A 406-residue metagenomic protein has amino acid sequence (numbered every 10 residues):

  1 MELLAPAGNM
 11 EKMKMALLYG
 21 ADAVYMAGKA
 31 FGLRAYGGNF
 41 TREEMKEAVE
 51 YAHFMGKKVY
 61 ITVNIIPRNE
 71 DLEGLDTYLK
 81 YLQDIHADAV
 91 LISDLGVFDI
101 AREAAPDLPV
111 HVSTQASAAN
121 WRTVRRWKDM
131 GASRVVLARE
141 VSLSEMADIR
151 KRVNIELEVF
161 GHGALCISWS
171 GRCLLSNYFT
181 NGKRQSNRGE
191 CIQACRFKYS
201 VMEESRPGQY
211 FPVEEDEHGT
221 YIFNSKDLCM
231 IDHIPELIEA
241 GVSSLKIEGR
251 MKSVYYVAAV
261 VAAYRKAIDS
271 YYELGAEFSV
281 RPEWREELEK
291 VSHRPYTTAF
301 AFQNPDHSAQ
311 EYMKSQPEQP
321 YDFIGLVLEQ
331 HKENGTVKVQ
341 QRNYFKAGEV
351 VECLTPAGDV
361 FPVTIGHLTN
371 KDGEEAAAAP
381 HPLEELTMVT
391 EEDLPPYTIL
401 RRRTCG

Functional and structural regions predicted by a protein language model:
M1-L18, A23-A30, V49, M55-I65 (+6 more regions): Surface-exposed amphipathic alpha-helical tracts and adjacent flexible/coil segments at the periphery of soluble enzymes
R34-Y51: Glycine-rich, positively charged N-terminal anion/phosphate-binding segment
I61-T62, I92, H111-T114: Short beta-strand elements of ligand-binding domains
E73, D107-L108, V112-W121: Gly/Gly-Pro- and Ser/Thr-rich, intrinsically disordered tail segments characteristic of DNA damage-repair and tolerance
G96-V97: Alpha-helix capping/helix-boundary segments
R102: Short glycine-biased active-site loop of nucleotidyltransferases that positions the nucleotide triphosphate and helps
